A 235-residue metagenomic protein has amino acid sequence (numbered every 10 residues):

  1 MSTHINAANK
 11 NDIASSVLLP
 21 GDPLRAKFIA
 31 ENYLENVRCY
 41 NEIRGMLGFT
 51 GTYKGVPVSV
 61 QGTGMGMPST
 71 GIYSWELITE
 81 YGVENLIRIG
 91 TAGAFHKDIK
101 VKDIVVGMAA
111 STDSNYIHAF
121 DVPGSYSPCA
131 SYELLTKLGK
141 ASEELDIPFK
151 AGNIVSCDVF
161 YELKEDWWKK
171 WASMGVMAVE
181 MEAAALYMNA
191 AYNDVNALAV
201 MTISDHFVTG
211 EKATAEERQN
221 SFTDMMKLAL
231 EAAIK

Functional and structural regions predicted by a protein language model:
M1-T136: Metabolite-binding pocket within alpha/beta catalytic cores that recognizes anionic/polar moieties
E35-E42, D146-G152, K235: Flexible, glycine/charged-enriched surface loops at secondary-structure junctions
E84, M177, N196: Short acidic/polar active-site loop segments enriched in Thr and Asp
S125-M174: Active-site rim beta-loop-alpha module in soluble metabolic enzymes
K137-L145, N189, L228-K235: Generic non-transmembrane alpha-helical segments
A184-R218: Zn-dependent metallopeptidase/amidohydrolase metal-coordination segment
F207-K235: His/Asp/Glu-rich mid-to-C-terminal helical/loop segments that flank catalytic regions of hydrolases
